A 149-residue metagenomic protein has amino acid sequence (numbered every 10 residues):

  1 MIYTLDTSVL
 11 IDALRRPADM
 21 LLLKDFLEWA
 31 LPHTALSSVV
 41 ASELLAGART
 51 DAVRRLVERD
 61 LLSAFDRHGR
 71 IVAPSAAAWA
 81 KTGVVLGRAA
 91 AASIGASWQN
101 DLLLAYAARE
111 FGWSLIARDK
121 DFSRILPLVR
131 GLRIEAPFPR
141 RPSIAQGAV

Functional and structural regions predicted by a protein language model:
M1, L31-T34, R67-R70, R109-S114: Short active-site oxyanion
M1-L36, A48-S63, S143-A145: Short, well-structured N-terminal submotif of metal-dependent ribonuclease cores
D6-T7, V40, R118: A secondary-structure boundary/capping signal
L10-I11, D19, A41-L44, F122-S123: A generic structural signal for short hydrophobic patches within well-formed alpha-helices
L14-R15, A48, L86, L126-V129: Short, flexible helix/strand-to-coil boundary loops that buttress conserved ligand/catalytic motifs in alpha/beta
E43, A48-V85: Active-site-proximal, substrate-binding regions of enzyme catalytic domains and RNA-binding/basic surfaces
R70-I116, G147: Active-site neighborhoods of divalent-metal-dependent phosphate/nucleic-acid chemistry enzymes
A105, R109-V149: Acidic, PIN/NYN-like endoribonuclease modules and their adjacent C-terminal/linker elements
